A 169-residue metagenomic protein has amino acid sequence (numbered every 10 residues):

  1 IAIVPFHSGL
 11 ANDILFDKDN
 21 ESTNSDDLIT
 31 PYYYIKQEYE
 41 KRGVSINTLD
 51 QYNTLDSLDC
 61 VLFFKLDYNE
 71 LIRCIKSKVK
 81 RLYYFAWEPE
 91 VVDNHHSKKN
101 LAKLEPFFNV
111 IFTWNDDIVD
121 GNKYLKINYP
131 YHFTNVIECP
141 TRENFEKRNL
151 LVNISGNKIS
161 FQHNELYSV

Functional and structural regions predicted by a protein language model:
I1-V169: Nucleotide-sugar donor-binding catalytic core of glycosyltransferases
